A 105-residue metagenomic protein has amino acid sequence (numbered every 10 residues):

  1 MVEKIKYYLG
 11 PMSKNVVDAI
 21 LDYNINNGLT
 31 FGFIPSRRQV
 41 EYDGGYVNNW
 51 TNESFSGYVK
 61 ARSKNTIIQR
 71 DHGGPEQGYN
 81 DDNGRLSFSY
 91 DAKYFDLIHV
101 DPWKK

Functional and structural regions predicted by a protein language model:
M1-P102: Alpha/beta catalytic barrel-like cores
K105: Conserved, well-structured core segments that form the ligand-binding/active-site neighborhood of functional domains
